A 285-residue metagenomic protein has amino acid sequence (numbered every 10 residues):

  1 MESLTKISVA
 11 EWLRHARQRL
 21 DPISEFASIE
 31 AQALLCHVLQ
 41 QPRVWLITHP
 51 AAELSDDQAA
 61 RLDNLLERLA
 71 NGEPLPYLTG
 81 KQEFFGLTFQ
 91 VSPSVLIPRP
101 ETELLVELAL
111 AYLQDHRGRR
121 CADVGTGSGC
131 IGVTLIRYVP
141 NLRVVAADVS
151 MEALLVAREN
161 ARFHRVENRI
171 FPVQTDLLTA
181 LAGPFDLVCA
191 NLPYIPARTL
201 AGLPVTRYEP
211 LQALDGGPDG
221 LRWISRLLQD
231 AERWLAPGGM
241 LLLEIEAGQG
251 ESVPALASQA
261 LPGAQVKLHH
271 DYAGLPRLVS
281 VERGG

Functional and structural regions predicted by a protein language model:
M1-L39, V44-L46, L54: Non-catalytic accessory regions of SAM-dependent methyltransferases
L20, L113, A161, A231 (+1 more regions): Conserved hydrophobic residues forming the short capping helix/wall of the S-adenosyl-L-methionine
A33-A111: Conserved AdoMet
P76, I195-R198, G248: Active-site beta-alpha loop architecture of Rossmann-like, nucleotide-cofactor-dependent enzymes
F89, I170-P172, V266: Generic structural signal for residues in well-ordered beta-strands
P100-P204, R226: Conserved SAM/SAH cofactor-binding pocket of Class I
V149-L154, P204-M240, E246-G248: Glycine-rich S-adenosyl-L-methionine
M240-G285: C-terminal catalytic and target-recognition region of SAM-dependent MTase-like enzymes, primarily methyltransferases
